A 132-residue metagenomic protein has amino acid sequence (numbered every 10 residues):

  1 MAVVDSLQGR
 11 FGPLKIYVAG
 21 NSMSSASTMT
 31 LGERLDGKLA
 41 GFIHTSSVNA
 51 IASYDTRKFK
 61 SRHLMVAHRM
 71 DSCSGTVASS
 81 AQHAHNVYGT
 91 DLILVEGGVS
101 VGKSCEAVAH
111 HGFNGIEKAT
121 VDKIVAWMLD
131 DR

Functional and structural regions predicted by a protein language model:
M1-F11: Alpha/beta-hydrolase active-site loop
V4, G32, A81-Q82: A conserved amphipathic alpha-helix that caps or lines the catalytic cleft of carbohydrate- and lipid-modifying enzymes
S6, A67-M70, A109-N114: Second-shell loop/turn segments in exported
L14-K15, S61: Short coil/turn segments at beta-strand junctions that form active-site/ligand-binding loops
A19-T28: Gly/Ala-rich beta-loop-alpha elbow adjacent to hydrolase catalytic centers
T30-A40: Conserved hydrolase catalytic core segment
A40-V99: The feature captures the conserved acid-bearing segment of alpha/beta-hydrolase catalytic domains
G89-R132: C-terminal catalytic histidine-bearing segment of alpha/beta-hydrolase fold enzymes
